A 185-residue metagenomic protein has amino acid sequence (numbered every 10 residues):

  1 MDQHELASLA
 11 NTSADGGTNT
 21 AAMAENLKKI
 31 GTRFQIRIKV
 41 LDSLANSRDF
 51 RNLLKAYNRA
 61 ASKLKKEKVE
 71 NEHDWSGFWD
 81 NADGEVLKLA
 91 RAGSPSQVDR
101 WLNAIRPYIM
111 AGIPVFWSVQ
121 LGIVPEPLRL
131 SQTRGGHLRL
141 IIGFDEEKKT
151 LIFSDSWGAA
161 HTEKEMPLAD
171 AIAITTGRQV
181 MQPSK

Functional and structural regions predicted by a protein language model:
M1-D99, N103, P107, A111: Cysteine-nucleophile protease catalytic domains, especially the papain-like/related folds used in DUB/UBL proteases
D99-W101, G135-L138: Residues that act as N-cap/strand-start positions at coil-to-secondary-structure junctions
M110, Q120-G135, I142-K185: Noncatalytic regulatory segments and standalone regulatory/sensor domains
P114, L138-R139: Structural motif
F116-S118: Structural motif
